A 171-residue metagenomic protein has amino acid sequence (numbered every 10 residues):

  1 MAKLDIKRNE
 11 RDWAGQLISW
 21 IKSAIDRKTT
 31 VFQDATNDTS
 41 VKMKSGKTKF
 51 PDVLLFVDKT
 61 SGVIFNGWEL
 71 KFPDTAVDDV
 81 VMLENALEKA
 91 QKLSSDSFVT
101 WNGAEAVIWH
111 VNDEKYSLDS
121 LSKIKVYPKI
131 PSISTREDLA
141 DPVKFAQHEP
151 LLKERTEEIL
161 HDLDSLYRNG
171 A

Functional and structural regions predicted by a protein language model:
M1-S97, E105-G170: A short, conserved, highly charged catalytic patch centered on acidic carboxylates
